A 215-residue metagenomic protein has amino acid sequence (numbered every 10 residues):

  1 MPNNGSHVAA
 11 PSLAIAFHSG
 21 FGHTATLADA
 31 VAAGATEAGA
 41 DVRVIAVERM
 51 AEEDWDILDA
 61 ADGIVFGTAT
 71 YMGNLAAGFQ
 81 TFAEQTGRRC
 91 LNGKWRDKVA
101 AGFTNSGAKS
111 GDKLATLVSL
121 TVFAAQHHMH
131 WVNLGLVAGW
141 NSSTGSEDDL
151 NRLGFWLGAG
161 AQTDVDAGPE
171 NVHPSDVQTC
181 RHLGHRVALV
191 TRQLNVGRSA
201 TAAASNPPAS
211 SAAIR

Functional and structural regions predicted by a protein language model:
M1-W95, D166-R215: N-terminal beta1-alpha1-beta2 submodule of the flavodoxin-like/Rossmannoid cofactor-binding fold
N3, E37, A61, V137 (+3 more regions): Intrinsically disordered, low-complexity segments enriched in small/polar residues
G20, A61, V65, Y71 (+4 more regions): Short glycine/serine/threonine-biased micro-segments
L27, M72, G78, G102 (+4 more regions): Basic, gly/Ser/Thr/Pro-rich low-complexity segments located predominantly at protein N termini
G34, G63, A77, D112 (+4 more regions): Glycine-centered flexibility motif
V99-R152: Short, glycine-/small-residue-rich phosphate/pyrophosphate-handling segment
A108, N151-R152, A159-V172: Phosphate-binding/catalytic loops
